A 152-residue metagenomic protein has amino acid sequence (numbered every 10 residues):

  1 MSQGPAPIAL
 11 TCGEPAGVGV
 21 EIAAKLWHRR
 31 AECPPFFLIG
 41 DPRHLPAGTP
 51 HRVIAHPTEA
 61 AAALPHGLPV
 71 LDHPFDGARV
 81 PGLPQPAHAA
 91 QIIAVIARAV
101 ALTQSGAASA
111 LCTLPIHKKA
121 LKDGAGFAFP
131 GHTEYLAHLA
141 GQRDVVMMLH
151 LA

Functional and structural regions predicted by a protein language model:
M1-Y135: Contiguous, glycine/small-aliphatic-enriched amphipathic segments in soluble metabolic enzymes
P130-A152: Flexible loop/hinge segments that line or gate small-molecule binding clefts
